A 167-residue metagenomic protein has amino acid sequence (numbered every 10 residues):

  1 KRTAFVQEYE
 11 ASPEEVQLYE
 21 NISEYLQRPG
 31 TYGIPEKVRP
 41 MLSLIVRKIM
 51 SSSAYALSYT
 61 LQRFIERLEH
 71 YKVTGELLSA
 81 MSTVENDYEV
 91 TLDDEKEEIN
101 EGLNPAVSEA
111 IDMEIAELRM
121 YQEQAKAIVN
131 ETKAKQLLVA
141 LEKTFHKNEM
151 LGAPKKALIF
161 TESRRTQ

Functional and structural regions predicted by a protein language model:
K1-E117: Inter-lobe connector of SF1/SF2 helicase motors
L18-N21, Y25-P35, I128-E162: Conserved interdomain hinge at the start of the Helicase C-terminal
A54, T161-R164: A short beta-strand-to-loop transition that corresponds to the Sensor-1 phosphate-sensing loop of AAA+ P-loop ATPases
E101-E142: Long amphipathic alpha-helical scaffold segments
Q167: C-terminal substrate/ligand-recognition segments
